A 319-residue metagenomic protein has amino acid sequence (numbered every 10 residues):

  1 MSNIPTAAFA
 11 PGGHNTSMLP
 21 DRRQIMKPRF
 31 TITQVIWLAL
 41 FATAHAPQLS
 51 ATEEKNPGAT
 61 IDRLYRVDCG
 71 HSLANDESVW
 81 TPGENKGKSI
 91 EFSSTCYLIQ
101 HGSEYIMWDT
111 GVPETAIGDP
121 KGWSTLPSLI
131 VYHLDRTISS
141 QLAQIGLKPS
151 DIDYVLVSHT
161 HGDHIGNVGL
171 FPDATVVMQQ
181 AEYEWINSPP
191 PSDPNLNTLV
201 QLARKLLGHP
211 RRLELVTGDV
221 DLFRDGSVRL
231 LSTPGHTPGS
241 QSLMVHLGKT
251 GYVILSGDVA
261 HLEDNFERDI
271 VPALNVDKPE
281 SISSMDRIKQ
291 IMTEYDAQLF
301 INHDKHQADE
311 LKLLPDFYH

Functional and structural regions predicted by a protein language model:
G13-I25: Short, Lys/Arg-enriched N-terminal segments with co-localized hydrophobic residues within the first ~10-30 amino acids
T16, P47-S140, D151, K249-G257 (+2 more regions): Metallo-beta-lactamase
Q24-I36: Bacterial N-terminal signal peptides that target proteins for export
Q34-A44: Bacterial N-terminal signal peptides
T52-G58, H133-D151, Q180-S232, E280-D296: Metallo-beta-lactamase
C69-G70, T110-V112, T160, A181 (+3 more regions): Active-site metal-binding loops of divalent metal-dependent hydrolases
G118-M178: Active-site metal-binding motif and surrounding structural segment of the metallo-beta-lactamase
S128-S140, S242-H319: Cap/insert and terminal regions of metallo-dependent hydrolase folds
